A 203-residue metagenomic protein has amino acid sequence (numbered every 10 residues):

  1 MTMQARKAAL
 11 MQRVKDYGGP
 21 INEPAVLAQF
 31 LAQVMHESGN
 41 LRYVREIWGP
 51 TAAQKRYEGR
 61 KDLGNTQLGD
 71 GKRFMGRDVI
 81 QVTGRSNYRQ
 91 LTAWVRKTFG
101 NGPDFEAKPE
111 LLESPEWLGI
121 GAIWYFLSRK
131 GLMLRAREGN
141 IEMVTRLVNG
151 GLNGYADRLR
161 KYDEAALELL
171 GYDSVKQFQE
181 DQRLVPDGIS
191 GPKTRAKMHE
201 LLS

Functional and structural regions predicted by a protein language model:
M1-A9, F30-Y125: Peptidoglycan-targeting cell-wall enzymes and recognition modules
M1-P24: An N-terminal domain-cap segment
R13-D16, Q29, G121, M143-V144: Short, hydrophobic/aromatic alpha-helical segments in well-folded domains
Y17-P24, G71, G131-E138: Surface-exposed acidic, glycine-flexible loop patches that form ligand/cofactor-binding and adhesion interfaces
E23-A32, E138-R146: Alpha-helical scaffolds flanking conserved acidic
H36-E46, L132, G151-R158, V185 (+1 more regions): Secretory-pathway/luminal and periplasmic proteins that interact with or process carbohydrate-rich
P109-I120, F126-A165, L169: Long, repeat-rich segments with strong aromatic
T145, L170-S203: Short acidic, glycine/serine/threonine-rich helix-capping segments at coil-helix boundaries
